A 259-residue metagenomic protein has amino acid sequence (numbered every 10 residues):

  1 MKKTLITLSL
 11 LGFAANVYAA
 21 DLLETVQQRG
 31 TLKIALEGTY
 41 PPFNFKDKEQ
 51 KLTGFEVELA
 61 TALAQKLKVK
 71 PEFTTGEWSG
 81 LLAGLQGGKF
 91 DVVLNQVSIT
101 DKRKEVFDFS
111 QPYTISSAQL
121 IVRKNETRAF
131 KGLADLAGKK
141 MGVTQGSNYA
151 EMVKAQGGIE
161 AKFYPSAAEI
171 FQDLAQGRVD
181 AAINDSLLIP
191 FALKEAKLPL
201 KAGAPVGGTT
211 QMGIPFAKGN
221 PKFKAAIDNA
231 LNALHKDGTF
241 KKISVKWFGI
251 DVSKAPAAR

Functional and structural regions predicted by a protein language model:
D21, N148-Y164, L200-A202, L231-R259: Ligand-binding clefts/hinges and TM-proximal coupling segments of bilobed small-molecule sensing domains
D21-Q96, D237: Extracytoplasmic small-molecule ligand-binding "clamshell" domains of the periplasmic binding protein/Venus flytrap
N44-K48, A60-V69, L133, G146-Y164 (+1 more regions): Ligand-binding cleft/hinge of the Venus flytrap
E58-K66, K124, K140, Q145-S147 (+1 more regions): Extended ligand-binding regions for polar small-molecule ligands
F73-A83, R128, G146-S147, K162-Q176 (+1 more regions): Short helix-initiation/N-cap motifs at beta->coil->alpha
G80, V97-E105, M152-A155, A175 (+1 more regions): A ligand-binding cleft/hinge motif common to bilobed small-molecule-binding domains
I115-V122, S186, P190-N232, I250-R259: Periplasmic-binding protein-like
R123-K140: Flexible hinge/capping segments at coil-to-helix
